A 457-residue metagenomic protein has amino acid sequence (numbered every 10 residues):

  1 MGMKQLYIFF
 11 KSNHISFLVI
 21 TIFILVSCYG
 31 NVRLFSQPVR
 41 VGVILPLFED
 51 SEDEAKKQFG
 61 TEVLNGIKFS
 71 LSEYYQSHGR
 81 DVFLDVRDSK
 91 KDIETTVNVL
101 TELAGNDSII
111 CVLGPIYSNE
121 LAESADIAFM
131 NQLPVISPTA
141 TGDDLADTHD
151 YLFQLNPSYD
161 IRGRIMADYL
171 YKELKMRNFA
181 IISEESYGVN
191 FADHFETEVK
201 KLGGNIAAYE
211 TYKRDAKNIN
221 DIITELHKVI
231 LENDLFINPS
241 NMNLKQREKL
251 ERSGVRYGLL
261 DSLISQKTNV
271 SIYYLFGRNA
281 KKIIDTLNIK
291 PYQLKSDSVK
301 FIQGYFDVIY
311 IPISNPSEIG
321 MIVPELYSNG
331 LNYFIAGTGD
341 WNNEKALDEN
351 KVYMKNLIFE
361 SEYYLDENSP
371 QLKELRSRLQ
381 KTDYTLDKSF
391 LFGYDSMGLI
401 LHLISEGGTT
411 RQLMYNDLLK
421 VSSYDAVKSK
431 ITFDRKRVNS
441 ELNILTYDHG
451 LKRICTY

Functional and structural regions predicted by a protein language model:
G2-F10, I15-Y457: Extracytosolic ligand-binding ectodomains
